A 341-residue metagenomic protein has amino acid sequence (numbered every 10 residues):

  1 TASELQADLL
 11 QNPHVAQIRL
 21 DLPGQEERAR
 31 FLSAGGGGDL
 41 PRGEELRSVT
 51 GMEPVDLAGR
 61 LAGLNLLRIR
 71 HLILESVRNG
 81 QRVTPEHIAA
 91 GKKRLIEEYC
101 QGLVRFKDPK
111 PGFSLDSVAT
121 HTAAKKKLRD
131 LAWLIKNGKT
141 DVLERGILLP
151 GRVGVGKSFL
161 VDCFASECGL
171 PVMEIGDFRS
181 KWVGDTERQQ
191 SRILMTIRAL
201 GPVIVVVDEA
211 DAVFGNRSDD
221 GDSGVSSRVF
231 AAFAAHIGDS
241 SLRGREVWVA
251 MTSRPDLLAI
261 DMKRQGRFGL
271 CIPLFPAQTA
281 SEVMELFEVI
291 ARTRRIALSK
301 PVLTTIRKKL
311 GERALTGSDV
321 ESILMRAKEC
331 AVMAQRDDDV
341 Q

Functional and structural regions predicted by a protein language model:
T1-D8, E45-S48, N65, I147 (+1 more regions): Short intrinsically disordered, low-complexity coil segments enriched in acidic
T1-G37, S114-R307: Walker A/P-loop NTP-binding motif of AAA+ ATPase domains
D21-L67, Q81, I260-D261, F275-D338: Conserved C-terminal "switch" segment of AAA+ ATPases
A58, R70-L103, A331-Q341: Conserved C-terminal helix/linker of AAA+ ATPases
I73, F106-P109, D141-E144: Short coil/turn segments at secondary-structure boundaries
I73, N216-R217, L324: Short, function-defining helix-loop hinge/capping sites that tune catalysis or transport
C100-D116: Conserved adenine-nucleotide phosphate-binding loops and their immediately adjacent elements
